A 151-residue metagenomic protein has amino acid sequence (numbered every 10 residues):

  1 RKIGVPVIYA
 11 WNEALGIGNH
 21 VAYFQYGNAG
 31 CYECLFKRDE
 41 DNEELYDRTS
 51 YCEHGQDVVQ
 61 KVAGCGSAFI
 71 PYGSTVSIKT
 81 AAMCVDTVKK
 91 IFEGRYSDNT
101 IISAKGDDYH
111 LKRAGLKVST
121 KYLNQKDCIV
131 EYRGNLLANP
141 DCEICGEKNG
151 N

Functional and structural regions predicted by a protein language model:
R1-N151: Glycine-rich phosphate/adenylate-binding loop
